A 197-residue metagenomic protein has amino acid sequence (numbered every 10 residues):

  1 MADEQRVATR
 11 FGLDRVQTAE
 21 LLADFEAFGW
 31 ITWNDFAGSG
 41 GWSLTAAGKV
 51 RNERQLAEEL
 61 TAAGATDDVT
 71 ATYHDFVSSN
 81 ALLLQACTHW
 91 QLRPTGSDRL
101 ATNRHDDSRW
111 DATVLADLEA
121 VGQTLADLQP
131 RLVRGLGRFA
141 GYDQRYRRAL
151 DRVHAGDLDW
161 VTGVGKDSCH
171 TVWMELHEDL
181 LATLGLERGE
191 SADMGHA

Functional and structural regions predicted by a protein language model:
M1-R10: Short acidic, hydrophobic short linear motifs in intrinsically disordered regions
F11-A27: Short amphipathic alpha-helical interaction segments
L21, R51, S79-L82, A86 (+3 more regions): Amphipathic, well-ordered alpha-helical segments in soluble domains
E26-F36: A short, conserved structural fragment
G38-A46: Minor-groove-contacting beta-hairpin "wing" of winged helix-turn-helix DNA-binding domains
A46-D75: Short, amphipathic alpha-helical interaction segments positioned at domain boundaries
A65-H154, L158: Exposed, interaction-prone assembly regions rather than primary DNA-binding/catalytic cores
Q144-A197: C-terminal regulatory/effector modules of DNA-binding transcriptional regulators
